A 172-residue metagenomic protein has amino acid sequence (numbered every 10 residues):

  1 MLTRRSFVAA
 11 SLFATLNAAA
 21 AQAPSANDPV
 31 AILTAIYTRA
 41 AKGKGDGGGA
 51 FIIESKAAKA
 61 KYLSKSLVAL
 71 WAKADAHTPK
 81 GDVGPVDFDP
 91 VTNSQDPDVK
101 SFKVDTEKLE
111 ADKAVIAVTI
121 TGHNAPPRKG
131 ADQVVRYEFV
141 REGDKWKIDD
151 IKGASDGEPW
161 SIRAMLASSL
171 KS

Functional and structural regions predicted by a protein language model:
T3-V8: N-terminal export leaders
S11-A20: Hydrophobic h-region of N-terminal signal peptides that target proteins for export in Gram-negative bacteria
Q22-A23, S172: Basic/polar N-terminal segments that are highly enriched at the extreme N-terminus, encompassing both cleavable
A23-D82: Core segments of small alpha/beta cavity-forming domains
I53-A58, K129-R136: Glycine-rich, flexible loop segments associated with nucleotide phosphate handling
L63-R128: Surface-exposed, charged secondary-structure patches
K103-T106, V134-R141: Hydrophobic/aromatic beta-strand elements that line small-molecule binding cavities or substrate pockets in beta-rich
K113, H123-Q133, E142, K147-S172: Low-complexity, intrinsically disordered terminal/linker segments enriched in charged and Gly/Pro repeats
